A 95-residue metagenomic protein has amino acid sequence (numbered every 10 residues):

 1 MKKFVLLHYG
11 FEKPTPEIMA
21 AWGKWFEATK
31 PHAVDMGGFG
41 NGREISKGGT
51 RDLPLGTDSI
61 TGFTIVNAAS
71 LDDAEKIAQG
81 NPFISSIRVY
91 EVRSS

Functional and structural regions predicted by a protein language model:
M1-S95: Conserved, structured core segments of small domains
